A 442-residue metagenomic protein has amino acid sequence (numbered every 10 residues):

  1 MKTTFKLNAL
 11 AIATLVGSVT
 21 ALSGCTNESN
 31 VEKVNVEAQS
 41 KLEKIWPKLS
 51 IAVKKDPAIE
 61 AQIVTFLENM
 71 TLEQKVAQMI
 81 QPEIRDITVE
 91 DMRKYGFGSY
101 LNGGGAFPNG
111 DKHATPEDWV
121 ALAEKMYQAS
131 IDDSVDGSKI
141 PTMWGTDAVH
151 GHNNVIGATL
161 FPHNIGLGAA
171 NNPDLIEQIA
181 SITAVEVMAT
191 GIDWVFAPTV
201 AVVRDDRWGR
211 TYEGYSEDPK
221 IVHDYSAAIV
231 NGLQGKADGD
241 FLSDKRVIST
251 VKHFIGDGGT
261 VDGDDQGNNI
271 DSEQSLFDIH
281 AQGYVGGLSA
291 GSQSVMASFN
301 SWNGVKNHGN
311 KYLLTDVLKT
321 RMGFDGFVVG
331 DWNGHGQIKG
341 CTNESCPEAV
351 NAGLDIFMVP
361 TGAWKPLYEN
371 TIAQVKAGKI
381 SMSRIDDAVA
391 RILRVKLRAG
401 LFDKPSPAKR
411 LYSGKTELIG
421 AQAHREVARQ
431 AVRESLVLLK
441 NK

Functional and structural regions predicted by a protein language model:
K2-A11: Bacterial N-terminal signal peptides that target proteins for export
L10-V19: Sec-dependent N-terminal signal peptides of Gram-positive bacterial secreted proteins and lipoproteins
A21-G24: C-terminal motif of bacterial Sec signal peptides marking the signal peptidase cleavage site
T26-K442: Glycoside hydrolase catalytic-domain context in secreted enzymes
